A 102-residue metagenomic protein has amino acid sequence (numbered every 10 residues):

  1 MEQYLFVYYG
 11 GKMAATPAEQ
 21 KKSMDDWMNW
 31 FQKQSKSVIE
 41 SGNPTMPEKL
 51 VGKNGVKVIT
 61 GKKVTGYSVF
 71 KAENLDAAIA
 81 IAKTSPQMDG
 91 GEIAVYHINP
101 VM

Functional and structural regions predicted by a protein language model:
M1-M102: Conserved, structured core segments of small domains
